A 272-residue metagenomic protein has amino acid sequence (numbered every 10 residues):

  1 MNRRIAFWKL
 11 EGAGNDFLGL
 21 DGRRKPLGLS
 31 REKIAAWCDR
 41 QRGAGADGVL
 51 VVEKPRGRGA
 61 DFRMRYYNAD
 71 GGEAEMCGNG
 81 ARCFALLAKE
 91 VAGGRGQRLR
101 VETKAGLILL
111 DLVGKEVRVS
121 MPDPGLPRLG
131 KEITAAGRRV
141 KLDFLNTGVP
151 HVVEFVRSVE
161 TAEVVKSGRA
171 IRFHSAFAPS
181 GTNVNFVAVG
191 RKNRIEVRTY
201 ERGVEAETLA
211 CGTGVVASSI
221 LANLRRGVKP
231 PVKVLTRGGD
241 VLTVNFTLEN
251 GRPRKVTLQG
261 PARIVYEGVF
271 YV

Functional and structural regions predicted by a protein language model:
M1-G114, V153-V272: A glycine-rich beta-to-alpha transition motif near the start of alpha/beta enzyme domains, typified by
K115-E116, P124: Alpha/beta catalytic cores of group-transfer enzymes, especially the acyltransferase/condensing modules of polyketide
D123-L142, R169: Active-site glycine-rich loop that binds ribose-phosphate moieties when present
T134-E163: Internal active-site segments that recognize and position negatively charged phosphoryl groups and nucleotide moieties
